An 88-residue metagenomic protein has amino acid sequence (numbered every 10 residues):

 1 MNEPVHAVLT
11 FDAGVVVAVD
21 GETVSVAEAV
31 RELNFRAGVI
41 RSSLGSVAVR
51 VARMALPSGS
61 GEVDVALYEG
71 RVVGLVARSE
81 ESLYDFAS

Functional and structural regions predicted by a protein language model:
M1-S88: Nucleotide-activated chemistry modules centered on ATP-dependent adenylation/adenylyltransferase
